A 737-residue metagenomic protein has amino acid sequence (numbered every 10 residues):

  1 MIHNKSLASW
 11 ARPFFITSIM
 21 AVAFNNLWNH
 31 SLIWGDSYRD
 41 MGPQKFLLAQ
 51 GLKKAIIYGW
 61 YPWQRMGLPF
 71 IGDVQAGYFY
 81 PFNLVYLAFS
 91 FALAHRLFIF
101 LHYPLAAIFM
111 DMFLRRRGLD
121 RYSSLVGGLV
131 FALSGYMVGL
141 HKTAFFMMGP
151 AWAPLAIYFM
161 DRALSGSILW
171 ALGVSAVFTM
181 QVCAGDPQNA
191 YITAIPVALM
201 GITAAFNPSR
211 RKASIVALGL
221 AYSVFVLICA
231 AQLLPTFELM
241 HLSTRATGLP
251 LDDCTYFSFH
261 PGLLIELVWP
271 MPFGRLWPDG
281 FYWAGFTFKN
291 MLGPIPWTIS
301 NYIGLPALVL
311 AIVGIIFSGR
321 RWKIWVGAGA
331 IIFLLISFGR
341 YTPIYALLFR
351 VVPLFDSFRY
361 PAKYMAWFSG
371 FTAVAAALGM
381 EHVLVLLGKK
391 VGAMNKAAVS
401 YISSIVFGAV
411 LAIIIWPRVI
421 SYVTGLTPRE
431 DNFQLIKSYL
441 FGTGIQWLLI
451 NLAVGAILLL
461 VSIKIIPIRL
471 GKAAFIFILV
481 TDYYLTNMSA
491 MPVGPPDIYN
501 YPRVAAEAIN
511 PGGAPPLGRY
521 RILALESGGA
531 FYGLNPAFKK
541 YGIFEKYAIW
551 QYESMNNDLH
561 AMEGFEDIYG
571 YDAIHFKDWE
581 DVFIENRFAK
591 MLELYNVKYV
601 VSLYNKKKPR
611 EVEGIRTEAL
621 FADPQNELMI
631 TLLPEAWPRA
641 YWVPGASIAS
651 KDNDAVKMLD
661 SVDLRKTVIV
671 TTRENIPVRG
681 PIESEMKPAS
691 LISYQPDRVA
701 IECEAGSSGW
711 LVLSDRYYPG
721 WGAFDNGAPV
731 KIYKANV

Functional and structural regions predicted by a protein language model:
M1-N25, A213-Y222, I312, A456-I476: Start-transfer (signal-anchor) and selected internal transmembrane alpha helices of multi-pass inner/ER membrane
I16-T17, A107-R117, R121-F206, A217-T236 (+1 more regions): Membrane-embedded helix bundles of polyisoprenyl
T17-A107, L129-A151, D252-L305, S337-V352 (+4 more regions): Membrane-interface coil-to-helix junctions
V22-H30, Q50-I56, V85-F89, L93 (+9 more regions): Membrane-interface helix-loop junctions at the exits of transmembrane helices
R39-G59, Y222-G314, P353, S357 (+6 more regions): Periplasmic/ER-lumenal interhelical loops and adjacent helix-loop junctions in multi-pass membrane proteins
Q44, K598, N626, V662-V737: Active-site-proximal, structured, solvent-exposed surfaces of multi-pass membrane proteins that position macromolecular
F145-A151, A163-S175, T179, N189 (+5 more regions): Contiguous transmembrane helix-bundle modules in multi-pass membrane proteins
Y282, L426, F475-N500, V504-Y595 (+3 more regions): Extracytoplasmic/lumenal acceptor-recognition loop(s) of multi-pass membrane glycoenzymes
